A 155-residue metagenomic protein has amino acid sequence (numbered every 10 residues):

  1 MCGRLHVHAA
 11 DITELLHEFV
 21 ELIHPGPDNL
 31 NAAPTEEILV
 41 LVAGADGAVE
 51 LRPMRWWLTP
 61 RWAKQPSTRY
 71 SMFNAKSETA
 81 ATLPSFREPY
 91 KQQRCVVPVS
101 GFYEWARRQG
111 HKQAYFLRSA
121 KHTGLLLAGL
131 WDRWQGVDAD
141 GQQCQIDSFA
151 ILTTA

Functional and structural regions predicted by a protein language model:
M1-A155: Short linear sequence motif anchored by a di-proline
